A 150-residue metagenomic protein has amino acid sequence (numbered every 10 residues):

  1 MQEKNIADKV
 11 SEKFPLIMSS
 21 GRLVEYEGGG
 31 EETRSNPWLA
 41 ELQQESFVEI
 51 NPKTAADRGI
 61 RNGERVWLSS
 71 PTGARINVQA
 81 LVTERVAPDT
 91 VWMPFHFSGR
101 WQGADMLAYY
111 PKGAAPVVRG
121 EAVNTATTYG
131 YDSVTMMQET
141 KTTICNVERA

Functional and structural regions predicted by a protein language model:
M1-S11: Interdomain regulatory linker/hinge segments that flank or connect interaction modules in polarity/junction/synaptic
K13, R22, G29, T33-E49 (+1 more regions): Long, contiguous, secondary-structure-rich segments that constitute the structural scaffold of globular domains
